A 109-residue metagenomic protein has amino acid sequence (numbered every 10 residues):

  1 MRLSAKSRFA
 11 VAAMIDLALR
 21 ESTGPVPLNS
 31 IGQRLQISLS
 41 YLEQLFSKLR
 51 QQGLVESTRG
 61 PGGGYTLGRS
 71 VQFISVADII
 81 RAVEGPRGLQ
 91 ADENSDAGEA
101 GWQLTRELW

Functional and structural regions predicted by a protein language model:
A13-S22: Short amphipathic alpha-helical interface segments
V26-Q36: A short alpha-helical element within helix-turn-helix/winged-helix DNA-binding domains across DNA-binding proteins
Q33, R50-Q51: Alpha-helical residues within the helix-turn-helix
S40: Key DNA-contact positions within bacterial/archaeal DNA-binding proteins
G53-G68: Beta-hairpin "wing" of winged helix-turn-helix
G68-W109: Non-DNA-binding regulatory cores of transcription-related proteins, predominantly C-terminal effector-binding
